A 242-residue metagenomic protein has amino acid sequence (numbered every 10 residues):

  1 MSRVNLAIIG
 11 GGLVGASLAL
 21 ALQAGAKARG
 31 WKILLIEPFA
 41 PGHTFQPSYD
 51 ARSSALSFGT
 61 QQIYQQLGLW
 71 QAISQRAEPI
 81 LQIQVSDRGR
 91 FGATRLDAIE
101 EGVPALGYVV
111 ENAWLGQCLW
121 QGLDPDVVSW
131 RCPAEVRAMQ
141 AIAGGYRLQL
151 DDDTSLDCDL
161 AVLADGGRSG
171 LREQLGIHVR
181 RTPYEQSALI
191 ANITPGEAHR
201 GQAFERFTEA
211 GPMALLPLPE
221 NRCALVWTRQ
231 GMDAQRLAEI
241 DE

Functional and structural regions predicted by a protein language model:
M1-V14, L34: Beta1/beta-strand and adjacent pyrophosphate-binding region of the FAD-binding site in flavoprotein oxidoreductases
S2, R76-Q174, T182-S187: Conserved N-terminal helical subregion
I9, Q23-R52: Glycine-rich FAD pyrophosphate-binding loop
V14, P41, R168: Conserved Rossmann-like nucleotide-cofactor binding loop
P47-R88: N-terminal FAD cofactor-binding segment of flavoenzymes
Y64, L119, L215: Residue-level signal for inorganic ion chemistry
A161-E242: Conserved FAD-binding catalytic core of PHBH/FMO-like flavoproteins
